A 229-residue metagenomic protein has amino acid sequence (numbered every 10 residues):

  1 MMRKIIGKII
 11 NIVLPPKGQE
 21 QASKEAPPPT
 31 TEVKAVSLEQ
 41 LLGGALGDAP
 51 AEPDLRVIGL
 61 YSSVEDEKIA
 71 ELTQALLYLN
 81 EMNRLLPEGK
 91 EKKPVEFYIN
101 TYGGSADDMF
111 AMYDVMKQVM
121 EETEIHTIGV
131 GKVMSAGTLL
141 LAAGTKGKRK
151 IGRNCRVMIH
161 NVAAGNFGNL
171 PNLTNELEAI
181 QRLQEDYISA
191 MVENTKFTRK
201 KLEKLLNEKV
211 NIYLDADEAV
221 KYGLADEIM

Functional and structural regions predicted by a protein language model:
M1-M229: Terminal-region recognition feature
